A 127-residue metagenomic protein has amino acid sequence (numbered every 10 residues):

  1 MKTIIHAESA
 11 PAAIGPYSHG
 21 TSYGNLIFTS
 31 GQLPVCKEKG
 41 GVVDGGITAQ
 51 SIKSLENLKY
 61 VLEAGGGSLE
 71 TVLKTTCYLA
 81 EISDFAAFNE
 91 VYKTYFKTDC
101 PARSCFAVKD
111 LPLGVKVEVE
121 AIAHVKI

Functional and structural regions predicted by a protein language model:
K2-I127: Short, polar/acidic, helix-capping and beta-turn segments at strand->helix junctions that line the mouths
